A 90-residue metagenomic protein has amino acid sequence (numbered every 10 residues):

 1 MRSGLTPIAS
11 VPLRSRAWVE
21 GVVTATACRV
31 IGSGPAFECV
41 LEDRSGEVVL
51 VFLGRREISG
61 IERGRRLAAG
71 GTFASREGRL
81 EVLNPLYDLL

Functional and structural regions predicted by a protein language model:
M1-L90: OB-fold and OB-like single-stranded nucleic-acid-recognition modules and their adjacent interaction interfaces
